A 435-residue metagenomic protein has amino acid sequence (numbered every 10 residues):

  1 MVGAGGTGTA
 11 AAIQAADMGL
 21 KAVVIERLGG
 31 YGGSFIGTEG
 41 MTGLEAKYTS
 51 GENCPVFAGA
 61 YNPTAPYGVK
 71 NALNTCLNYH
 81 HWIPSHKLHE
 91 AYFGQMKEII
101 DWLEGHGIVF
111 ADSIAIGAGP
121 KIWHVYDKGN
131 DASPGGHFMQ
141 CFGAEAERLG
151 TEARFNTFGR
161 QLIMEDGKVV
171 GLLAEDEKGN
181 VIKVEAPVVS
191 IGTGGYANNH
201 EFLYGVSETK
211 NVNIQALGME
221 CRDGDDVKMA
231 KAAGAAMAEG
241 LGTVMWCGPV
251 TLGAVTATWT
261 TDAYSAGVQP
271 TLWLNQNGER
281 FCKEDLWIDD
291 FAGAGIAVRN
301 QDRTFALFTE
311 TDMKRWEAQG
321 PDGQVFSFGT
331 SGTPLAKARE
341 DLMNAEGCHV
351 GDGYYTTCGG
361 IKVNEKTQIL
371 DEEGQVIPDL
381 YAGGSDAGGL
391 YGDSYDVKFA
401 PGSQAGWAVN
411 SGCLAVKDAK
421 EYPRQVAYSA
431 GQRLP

Functional and structural regions predicted by a protein language model:
M1-V24: N-terminal Rossmann-like FAD-binding beta1-loop-alpha1 element of flavoenzymes
R27-E152, W273-L274, R280, T311-M313 (+1 more regions): Conserved N-terminal/central alpha/beta ligand/cofactor-binding core
G129-P187, V227, A233: Helical element adjacent to the flavin cofactor pocket in flavoenzyme catalytic cores
Q161, E340, E346-S394: A glycine-rich dinucleotide-binding beta-alpha-beta segment and adjacent secondary-structure elements that constitute
E177-N180, E185-G253, T367, P401 (+1 more regions): Glycine-rich loop(s) and the adjacent beta-strand/alpha-helix scaffold that form part
A186, G192-T193, Q276, G383-D386: Short, well-ordered coil/turn residues at beta-beta hairpins and beta-strand->alpha-helix junctions within
V227-M229, A233-G347: An anion/pyrophosphate-binding glycine-rich loop and adjacent beta-alpha core in soluble alpha-beta enzymes
L370-D371, Q375-Y428: Catalytic phosphate/nucleotide-handling subdomain of diverse soluble enzymes
